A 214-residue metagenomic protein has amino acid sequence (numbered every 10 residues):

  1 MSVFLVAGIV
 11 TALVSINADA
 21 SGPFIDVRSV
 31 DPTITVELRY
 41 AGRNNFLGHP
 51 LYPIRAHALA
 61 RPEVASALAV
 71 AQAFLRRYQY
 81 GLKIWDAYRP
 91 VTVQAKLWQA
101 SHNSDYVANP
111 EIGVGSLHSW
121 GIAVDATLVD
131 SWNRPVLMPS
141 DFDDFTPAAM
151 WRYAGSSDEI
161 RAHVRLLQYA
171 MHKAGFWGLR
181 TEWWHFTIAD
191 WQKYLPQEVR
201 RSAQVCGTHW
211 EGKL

Functional and structural regions predicted by a protein language model:
S2-A12: Bacterial N-terminal signal peptides
L13-W85, L97-T181, A189-L214: Extracytoplasmic cell-surface/polysaccharide-interacting catalytic and binding patches
P90: Segments that shape or occlude catalytic/ligand-binding pockets
V93: Short, well-ordered surface patches within globular domains
F186: Conserved metal-phosphate-binding beta-hairpin within the catalytic cores of diverse ATP-dependent phosphoryl-transfer
